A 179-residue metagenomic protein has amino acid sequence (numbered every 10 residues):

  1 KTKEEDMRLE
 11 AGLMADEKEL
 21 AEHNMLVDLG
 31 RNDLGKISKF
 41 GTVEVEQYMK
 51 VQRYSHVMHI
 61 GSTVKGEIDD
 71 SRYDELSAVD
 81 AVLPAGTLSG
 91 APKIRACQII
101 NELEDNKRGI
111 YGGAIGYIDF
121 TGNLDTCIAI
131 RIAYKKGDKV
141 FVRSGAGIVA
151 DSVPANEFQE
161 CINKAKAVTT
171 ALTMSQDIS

Functional and structural regions predicted by a protein language model:
K1-S179: Extended alpha-helical targeting/anchoring segments, especially N-terminal organellar/secretory targeting helices
